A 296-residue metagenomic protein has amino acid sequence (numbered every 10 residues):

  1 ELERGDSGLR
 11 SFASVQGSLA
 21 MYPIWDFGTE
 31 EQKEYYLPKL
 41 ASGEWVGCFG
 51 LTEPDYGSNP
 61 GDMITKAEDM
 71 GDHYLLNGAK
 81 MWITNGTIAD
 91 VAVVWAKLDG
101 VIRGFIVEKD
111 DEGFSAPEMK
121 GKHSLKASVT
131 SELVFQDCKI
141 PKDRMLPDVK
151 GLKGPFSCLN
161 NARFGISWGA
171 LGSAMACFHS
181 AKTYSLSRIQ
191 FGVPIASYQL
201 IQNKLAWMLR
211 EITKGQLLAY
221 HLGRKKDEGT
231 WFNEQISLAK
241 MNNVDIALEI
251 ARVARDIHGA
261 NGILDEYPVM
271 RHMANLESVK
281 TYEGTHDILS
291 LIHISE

Functional and structural regions predicted by a protein language model:
E1-R4, F12-V15, F27-Q32, K39 (+5 more regions): Alpha-helical interface subdomain recognition
Q16-M21: Well-ordered alpha-helical segments within folded domains of soluble proteins
D26-G28, E68, V94-K97, I106-E108 (+1 more regions): Short beta-strand-to-turn element immediately C-terminal to the catalytic PLP-Schiff-base lysine in fold type I
G43-L51: A short, Trp-centered hydrophobic/proline-enriched beta-strand micro-motif
D55-S58, W82-N85, K97, K122-V129: Short Gly/Pro-enriched turn/cap motifs at secondary-structure boundaries
D62, D110-K139: Flexible, small-/acidic-enriched active-site or ligand-binding loops
H73, N77-A116: A short core secondary-structure module
S131-P155: A short, charged helix-loop
